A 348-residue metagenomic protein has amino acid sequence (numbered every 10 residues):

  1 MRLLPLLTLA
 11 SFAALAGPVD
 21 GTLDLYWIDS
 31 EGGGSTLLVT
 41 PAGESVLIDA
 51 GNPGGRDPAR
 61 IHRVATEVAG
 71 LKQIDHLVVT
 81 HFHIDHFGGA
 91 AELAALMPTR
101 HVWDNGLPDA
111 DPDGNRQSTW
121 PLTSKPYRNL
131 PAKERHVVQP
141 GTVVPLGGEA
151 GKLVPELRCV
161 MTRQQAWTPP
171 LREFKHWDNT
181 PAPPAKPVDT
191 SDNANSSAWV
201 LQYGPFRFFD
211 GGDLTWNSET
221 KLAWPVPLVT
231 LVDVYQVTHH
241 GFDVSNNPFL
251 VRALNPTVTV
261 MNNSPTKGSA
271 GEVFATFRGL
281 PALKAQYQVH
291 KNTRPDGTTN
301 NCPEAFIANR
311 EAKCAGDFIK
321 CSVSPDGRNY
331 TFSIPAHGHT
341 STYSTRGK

Functional and structural regions predicted by a protein language model:
M1-L4: Positively charged n-region of N-terminal signal peptides that target proteins for export
L7-A16: Hydrophobic h-region of N-terminal signal peptides that target proteins for export in Gram-negative bacteria
G17-L23, S30, F87-T215, G279-K348: Flexible, acidic/histidine-containing loops and adjacent segments that form or flank the divalent-metal
G17-Q73, D192-N217: Conserved beta-strand hairpin/beta-sheet module of binuclear metal-dependent hydrolase folds, prominently
D20, P41-V46, G51-D104, D109 (+2 more regions): Active-site metal-binding motif and surrounding structural segment of the metallo-beta-lactamase
S35, P58-A65, F87-A91, P121-S124 (+3 more regions): Extracytoplasmic/secreted envelope proteins and their assembly/folding machinery, especially bacterial periplasmic
I48-A59, D111, P169-K186, H239-V244 (+1 more regions): Acidic/histidine-rich helix-loop elements that form or flank divalent-metal/phosphate-binding sites at the catalytic
D85, P112-R116, V232-L254, V258-T299: Internal alpha/beta domain cores that form substrate/cofactor-binding pockets in large enzymes and binding proteins
